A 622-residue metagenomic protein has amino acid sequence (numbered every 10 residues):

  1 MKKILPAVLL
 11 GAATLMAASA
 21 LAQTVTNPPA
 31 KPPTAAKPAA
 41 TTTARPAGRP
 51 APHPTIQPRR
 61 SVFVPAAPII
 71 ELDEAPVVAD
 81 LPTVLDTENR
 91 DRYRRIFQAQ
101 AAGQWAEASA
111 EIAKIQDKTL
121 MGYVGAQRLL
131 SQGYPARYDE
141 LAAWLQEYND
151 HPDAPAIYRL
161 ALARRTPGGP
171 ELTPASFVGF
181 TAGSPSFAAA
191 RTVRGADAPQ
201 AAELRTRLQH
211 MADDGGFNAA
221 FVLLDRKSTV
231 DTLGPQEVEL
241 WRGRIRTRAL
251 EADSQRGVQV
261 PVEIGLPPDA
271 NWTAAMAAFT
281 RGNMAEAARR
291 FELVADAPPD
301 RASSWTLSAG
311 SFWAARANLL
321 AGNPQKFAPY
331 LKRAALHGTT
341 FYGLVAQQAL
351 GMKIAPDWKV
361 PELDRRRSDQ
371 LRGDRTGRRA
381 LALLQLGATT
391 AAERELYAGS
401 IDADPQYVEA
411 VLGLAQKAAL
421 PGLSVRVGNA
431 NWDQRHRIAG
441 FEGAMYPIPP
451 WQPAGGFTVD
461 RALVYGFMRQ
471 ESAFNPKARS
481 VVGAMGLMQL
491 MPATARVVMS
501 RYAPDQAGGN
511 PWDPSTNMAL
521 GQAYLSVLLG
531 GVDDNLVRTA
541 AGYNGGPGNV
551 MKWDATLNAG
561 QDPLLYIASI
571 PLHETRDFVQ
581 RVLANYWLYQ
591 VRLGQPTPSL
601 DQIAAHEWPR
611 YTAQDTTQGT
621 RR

Functional and structural regions predicted by a protein language model:
A17-S19: N-terminal signal peptide c-region/cleavage motif recognized by signal peptidases
L21-N89, P170-A201, H210-D214, T232 (+2 more regions): Compositionally biased, proline/threonine/alanine/serine-rich low-complexity intrinsically disordered stretches
V78-L85, S109-T119, L130-G133, A143-H151 (+10 more regions): Solenoid-like repeat scaffolds
R90-Q104, R194, A198-A219, R248 (+3 more regions): Alpha-helical segment of the N-proximal tetratricopeptide repeat
Y93, A126, R159, R205 (+6 more regions): TPR/TPR-like alpha-solenoid signature
A99, Q132, R165, M211 (+5 more regions): Residue at a conserved register position within TPR or TPR-like alpha-solenoid repeats
A102, S131, D214, A249-A252 (+4 more regions): Structural motif corresponding to the intra-repeat A-B loop/turn of tetratricopeptide repeats
K118, A126-R128, P135-H151, L160 (+14 more regions): Catalytic glycan-binding domains that act on GlcNAc-containing polysaccharides
